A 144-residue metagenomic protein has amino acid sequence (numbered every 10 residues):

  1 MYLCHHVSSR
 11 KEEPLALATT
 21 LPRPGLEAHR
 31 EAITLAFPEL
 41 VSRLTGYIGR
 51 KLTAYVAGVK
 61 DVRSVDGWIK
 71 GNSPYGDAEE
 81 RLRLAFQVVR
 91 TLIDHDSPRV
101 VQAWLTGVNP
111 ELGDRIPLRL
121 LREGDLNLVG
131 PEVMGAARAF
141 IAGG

Functional and structural regions predicted by a protein language model:
M1-G144: Non-transmembrane "mature" sequence context
